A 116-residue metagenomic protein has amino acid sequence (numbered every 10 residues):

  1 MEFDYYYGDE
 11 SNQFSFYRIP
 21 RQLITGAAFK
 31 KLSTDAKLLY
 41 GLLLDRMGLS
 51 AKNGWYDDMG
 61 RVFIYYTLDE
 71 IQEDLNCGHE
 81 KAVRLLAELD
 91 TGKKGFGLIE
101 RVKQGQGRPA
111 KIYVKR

Functional and structural regions predicted by a protein language model:
M1-D69: Short recognition helix of helix-turn-helix/winged-helix DNA-binding domains
R46-I112: Winged helix-turn-helix DNA-binding recognition segment
